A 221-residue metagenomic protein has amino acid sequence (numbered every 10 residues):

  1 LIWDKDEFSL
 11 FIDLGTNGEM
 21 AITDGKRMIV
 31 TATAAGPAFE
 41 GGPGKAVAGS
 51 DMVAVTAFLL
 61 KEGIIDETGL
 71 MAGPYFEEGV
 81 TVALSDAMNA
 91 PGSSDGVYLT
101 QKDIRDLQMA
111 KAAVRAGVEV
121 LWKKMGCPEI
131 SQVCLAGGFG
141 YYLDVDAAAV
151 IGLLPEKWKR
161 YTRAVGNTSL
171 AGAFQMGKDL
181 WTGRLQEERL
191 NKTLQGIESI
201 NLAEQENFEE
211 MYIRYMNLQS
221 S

Functional and structural regions predicted by a protein language model:
I2-D51, D144-N167: Glycine-rich phosphate-binding loop of actin/hexokinase-like ATP-binding domains
I2-D6, K26, A57-I65, E119-G126 (+1 more regions): Generic secondary-structure signature for well-ordered alpha-helical cores
W3, Q175-S221: Acidic, glycine/GT-rich loop-and beta-edge segments that sit at the periphery of enzyme/chaperone cores
L14-T16, A72-G79, E129-G140, L190-E204: A glycine-rich phosphate-binding loop feature that marks nucleotide/adenosyl-phosphate handling sites
D24-I29, C127-K192: Catalytic phosphate/nucleotide-handling subdomain of diverse soluble enzymes
V53, K111-E119, L170-F174: Short, hydrophobic/amphipathic alpha-helical packing segments that form internal helix faces or helix-helix interfaces
A54-M109: Gly/charged contiguous loops adjacent to phosphate- or pyrophosphate-bearing nucleotide/cofactor binding elements
D106-P128: Phosphate/ATP-binding catalytic cores across multiple sugar-kinase/actin-like superfamilies, primarily ASKHA
